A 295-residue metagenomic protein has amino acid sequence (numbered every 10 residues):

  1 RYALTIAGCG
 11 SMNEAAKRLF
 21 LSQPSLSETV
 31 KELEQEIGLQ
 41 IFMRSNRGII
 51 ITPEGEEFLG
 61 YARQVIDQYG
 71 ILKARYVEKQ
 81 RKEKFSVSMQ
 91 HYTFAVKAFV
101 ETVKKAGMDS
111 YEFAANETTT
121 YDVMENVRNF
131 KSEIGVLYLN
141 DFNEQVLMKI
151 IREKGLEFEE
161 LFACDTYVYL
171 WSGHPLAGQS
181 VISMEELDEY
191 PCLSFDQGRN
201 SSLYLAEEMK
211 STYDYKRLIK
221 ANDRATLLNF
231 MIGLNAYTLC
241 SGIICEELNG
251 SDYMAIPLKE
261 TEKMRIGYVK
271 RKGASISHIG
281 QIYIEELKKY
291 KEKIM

Functional and structural regions predicted by a protein language model:
L4-S22: Short helix-boundary/capping micro-motifs
E34-I51: A short LG(V/I)-centered, amphipathic sequence patch enriched for acidic residue(s) preceding the LG motif
E36, F58-K82, S86: Alpha-helical linker/hinge and terminal dimerization helices associated with HTH transcriptional regulators
K82-L147: Central regulatory/effector-binding core of bacterial HTH transcription factors
A95-E101, E144, S183-M184, D188-T212 (+1 more regions): Secondary-structure junction motif
R128-E133, Y138, Q197-M254: Hydrophobic hinge/microswitch elements
I150-C192: Flexible hinge/capping segments at coil-to-helix
E153-E159, C164, A225-A274: Beta-alpha-beta core module
